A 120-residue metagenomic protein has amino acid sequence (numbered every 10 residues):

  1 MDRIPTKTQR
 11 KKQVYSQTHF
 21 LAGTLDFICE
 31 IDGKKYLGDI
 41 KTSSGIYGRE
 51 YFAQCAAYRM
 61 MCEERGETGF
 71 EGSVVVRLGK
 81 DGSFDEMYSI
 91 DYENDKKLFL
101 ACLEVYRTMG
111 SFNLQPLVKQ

Functional and structural regions predicted by a protein language model:
M1-K12: A non-catalytic, helix-rich entry segment at domain boundaries
V14-L25, C29-E104, M109-K119: Nucleic-acid nuclease catalytic cores
